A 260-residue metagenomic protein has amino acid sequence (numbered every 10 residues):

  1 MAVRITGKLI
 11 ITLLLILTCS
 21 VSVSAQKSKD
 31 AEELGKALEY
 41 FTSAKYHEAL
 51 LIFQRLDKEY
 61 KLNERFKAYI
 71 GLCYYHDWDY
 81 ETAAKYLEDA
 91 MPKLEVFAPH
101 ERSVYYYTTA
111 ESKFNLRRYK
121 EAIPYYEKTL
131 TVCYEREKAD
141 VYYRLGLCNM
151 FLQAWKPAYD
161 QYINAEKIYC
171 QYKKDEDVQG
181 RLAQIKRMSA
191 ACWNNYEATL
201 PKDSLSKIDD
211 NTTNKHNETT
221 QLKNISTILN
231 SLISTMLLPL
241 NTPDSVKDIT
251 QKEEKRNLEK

Functional and structural regions predicted by a protein language model:
K29-R55, E59: Alpha-helical segment of the N-proximal tetratricopeptide repeat
Y69, T108, R144, V178-R181 (+1 more regions): Canonical tetratricopeptide repeat
P92, M150, A154-K174, A183-P201: TPR/TPR-like (Sel1-like) alpha-helical repeat modules
